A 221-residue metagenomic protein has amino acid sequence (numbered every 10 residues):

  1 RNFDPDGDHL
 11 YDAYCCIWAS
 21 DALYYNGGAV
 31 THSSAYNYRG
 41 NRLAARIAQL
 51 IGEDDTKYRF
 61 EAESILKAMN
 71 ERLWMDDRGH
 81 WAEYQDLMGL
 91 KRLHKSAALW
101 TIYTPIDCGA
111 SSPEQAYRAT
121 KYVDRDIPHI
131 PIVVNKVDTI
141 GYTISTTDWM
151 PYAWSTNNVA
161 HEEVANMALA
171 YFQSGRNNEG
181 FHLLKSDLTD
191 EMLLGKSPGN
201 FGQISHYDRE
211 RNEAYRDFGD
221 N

Functional and structural regions predicted by a protein language model:
D4-A19, N26-H32, Y36-D124, H129-V137 (+1 more regions): Catalytic cores of carbohydrate-active enzymes
N37, E163-V164: N-terminal alpha-helical segment
K91-H94, A153-N157, M167-L169: Generic recognition of flexible, low-complexity loop/linker segments
W100-P113, V164-G180, L184-D187: Alpha-helical support elements that line or immediately flank enzyme active sites and cofactor-binding pockets
N135-A160: Generic long, charged, amphipathic alpha-helical segments
L184, F218-N221: Catalytic cores of secreted or luminal carbohydrate-active enzymes
